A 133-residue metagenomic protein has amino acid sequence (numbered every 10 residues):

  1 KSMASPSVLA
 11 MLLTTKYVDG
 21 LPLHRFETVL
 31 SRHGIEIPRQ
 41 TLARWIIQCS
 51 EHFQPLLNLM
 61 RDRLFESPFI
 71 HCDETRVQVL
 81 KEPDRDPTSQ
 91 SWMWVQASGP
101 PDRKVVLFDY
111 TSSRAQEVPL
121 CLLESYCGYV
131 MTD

Functional and structural regions predicted by a protein language model:
K1-T132: Catalytic center-proximal scaffold of phosphoryl-transfer enzymes
